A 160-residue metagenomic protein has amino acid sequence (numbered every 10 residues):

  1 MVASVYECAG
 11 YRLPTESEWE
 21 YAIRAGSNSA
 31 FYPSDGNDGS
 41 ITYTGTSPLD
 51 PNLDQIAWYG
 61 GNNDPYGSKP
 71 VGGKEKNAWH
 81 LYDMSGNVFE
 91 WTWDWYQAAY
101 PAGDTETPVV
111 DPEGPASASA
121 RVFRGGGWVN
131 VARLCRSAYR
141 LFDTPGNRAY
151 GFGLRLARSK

Functional and structural regions predicted by a protein language model:
M1-P51, W91: Short, well-ordered surface patches within globular domains
A3-V5, D50-S85, G114, L141-T144: Short, well-ordered junction/capping motifs at the entry into regular secondary structure
C8, P48, E75, D111 (+1 more regions): Functionally engaged cysteine thiol sites
Y11-P14, P48, G73, P115 (+1 more regions): Extracytoplasmic/periplasmic, Sec-exported soluble proteins
R12-P14, E20-I23, A30, A57 (+5 more regions): Structural recognition of the beta-strand scaffold that forms the well-ordered cores of secreted hydrolase catalytic
S17, G60-N63, E75, W95 (+2 more regions): Short, flexible loop/turn elements at secondary-structure junctions
S27-S29, D35-T42, M84, V88-K160: Surface-exposed recognition segments
